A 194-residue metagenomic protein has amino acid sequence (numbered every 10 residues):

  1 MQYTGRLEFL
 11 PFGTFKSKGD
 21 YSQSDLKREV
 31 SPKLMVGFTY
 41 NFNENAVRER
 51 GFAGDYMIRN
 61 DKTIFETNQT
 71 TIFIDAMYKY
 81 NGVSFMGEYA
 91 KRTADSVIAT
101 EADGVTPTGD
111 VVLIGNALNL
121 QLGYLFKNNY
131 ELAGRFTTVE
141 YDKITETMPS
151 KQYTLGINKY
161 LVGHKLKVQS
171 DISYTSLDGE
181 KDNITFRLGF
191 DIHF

Functional and structural regions predicted by a protein language model:
M1, K62-N68, P107-I114, I144-K151 (+1 more regions): Replace "Gram-negative outer membrane beta-barrel proteins" with "bacterial and organellar outer membrane beta-barrel
M1, N81-S84, E88, L132 (+3 more regions): Gram-negative outer-membrane beta-barrel domains
Y3-T14, I157-K159, D182-F194: Outer-membrane beta-barrel "beta-signal"
E8-P11, F15-Y141: Detector for outer-membrane/organellar transmembrane beta-barrel domains, recognizing the amphipathic beta-strand
N41-F42, V168-L188: Outer-membrane beta-barrel translocator/channel fold
Q121-G163, K167: C-terminal hydrophobic structural anchor segments that stabilize assembly/packing rather than catalytic chemistry
R135, D171, D191: Residue-level detector of conserved, well-ordered beta-strand and adjacent loop positions that form binding/recognition
